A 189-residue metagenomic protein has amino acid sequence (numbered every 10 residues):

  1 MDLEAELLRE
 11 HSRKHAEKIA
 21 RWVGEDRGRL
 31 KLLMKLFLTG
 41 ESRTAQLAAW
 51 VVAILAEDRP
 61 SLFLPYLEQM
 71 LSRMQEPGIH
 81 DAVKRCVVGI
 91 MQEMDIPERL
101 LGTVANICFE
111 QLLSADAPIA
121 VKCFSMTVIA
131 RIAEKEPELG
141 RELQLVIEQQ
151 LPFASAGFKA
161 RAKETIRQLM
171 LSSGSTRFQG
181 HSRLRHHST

Functional and structural regions predicted by a protein language model:
M1-T189: Alpha-helical scaffold domains
